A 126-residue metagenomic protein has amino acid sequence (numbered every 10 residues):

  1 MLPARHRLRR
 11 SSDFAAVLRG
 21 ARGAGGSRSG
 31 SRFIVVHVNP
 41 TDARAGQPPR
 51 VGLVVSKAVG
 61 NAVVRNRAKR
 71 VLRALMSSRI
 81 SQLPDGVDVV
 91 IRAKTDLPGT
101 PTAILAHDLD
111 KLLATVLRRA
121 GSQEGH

Functional and structural regions predicted by a protein language model:
M1-V64, A74-S77, S81-D85, K94-H126: Contiguous, often N-terminal, cationic amphipathic patches that form binding interfaces
